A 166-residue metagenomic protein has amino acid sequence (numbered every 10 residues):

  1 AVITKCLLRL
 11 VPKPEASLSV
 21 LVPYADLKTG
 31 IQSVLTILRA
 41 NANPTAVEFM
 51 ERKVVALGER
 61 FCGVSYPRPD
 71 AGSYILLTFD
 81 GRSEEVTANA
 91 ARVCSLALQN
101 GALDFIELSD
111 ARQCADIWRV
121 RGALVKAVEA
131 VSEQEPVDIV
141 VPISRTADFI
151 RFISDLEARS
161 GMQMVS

Functional and structural regions predicted by a protein language model:
A1-S166: Noncatalytic alpha-helical scaffold of FAD-dependent oxidoreductases
